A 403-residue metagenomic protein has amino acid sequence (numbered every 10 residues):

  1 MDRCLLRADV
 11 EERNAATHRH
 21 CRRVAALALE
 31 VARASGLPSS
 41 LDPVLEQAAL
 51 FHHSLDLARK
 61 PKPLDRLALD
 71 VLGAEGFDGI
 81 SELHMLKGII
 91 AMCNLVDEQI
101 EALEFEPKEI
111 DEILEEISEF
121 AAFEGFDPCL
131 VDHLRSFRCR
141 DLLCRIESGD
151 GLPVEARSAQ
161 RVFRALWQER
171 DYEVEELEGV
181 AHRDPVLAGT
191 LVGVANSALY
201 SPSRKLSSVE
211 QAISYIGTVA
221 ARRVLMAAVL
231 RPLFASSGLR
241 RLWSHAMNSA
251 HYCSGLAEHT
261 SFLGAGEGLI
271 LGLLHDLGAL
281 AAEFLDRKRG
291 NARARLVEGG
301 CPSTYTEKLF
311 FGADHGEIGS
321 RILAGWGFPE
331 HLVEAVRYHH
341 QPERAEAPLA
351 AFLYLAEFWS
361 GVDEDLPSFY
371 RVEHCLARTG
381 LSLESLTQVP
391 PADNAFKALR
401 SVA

Functional and structural regions predicted by a protein language model:
M1-P38, E109-E112, E124-A294, C301-F369: Conserved alpha-helical "signature site" that marks functionally important helical segments or helix/loop junctions
R3-A8, E12-A32, G36-R135, F352-S401: Structured N-terminal alpha/beta-domain signature that marks small ligand/cofactor-binding or signaling modules
E75, G299-P302: Glycine/charged-rich beta-loop-alpha catalytic/anionic-binding loops adjacent to active sites
D276, S401-V402: Juxtamembrane/interfacial segments around transmembrane helices
